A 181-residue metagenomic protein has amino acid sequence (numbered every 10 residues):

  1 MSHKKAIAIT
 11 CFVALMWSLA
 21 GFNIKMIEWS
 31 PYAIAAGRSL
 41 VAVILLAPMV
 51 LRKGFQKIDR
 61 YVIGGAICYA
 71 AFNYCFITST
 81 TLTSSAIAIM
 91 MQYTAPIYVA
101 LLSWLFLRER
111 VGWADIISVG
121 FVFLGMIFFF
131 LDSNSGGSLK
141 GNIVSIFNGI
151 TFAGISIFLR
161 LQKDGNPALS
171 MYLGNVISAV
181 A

Functional and structural regions predicted by a protein language model:
M1-A33, S135-L161, V176, V180-A181: Glycine-/small-residue-enriched transmembrane alpha-helix faces in small-molecule transporters and effluxers
T10, A14, Y61-A66, I77 (+3 more regions): Residue-level signature of transmembrane alpha-helical cores of multipass secondary-active transporters and flippases
M26-A71, Y98-V99, T151-I155, Y172-A181: Transmembrane alpha-helices of multi-pass small-molecule transport proteins
A33-A36, L40-V41, I77-R108, N148: Specific alpha-helical transmembrane segments that line the substrate/conduction pathway and gating interfaces
L46, Y69, L101-L102, V111-L131 (+2 more regions): Hydrophobic transmembrane alpha-helices of multi-pass small-molecule transport proteins
L51-A88, Q92, L124, F128: Specific transmembrane alpha-helical segments of multi-pass solute transporters/efflux pumps, especially DMT/EamA
L51-R60, W104-A114, F158-L169: Membrane-interface helix-boundary motifs at transmembrane edges
Q56-Y61, I89-Q92, R108-F128, S135-N142: Loop-to-transmembrane alpha-helix entry segments
